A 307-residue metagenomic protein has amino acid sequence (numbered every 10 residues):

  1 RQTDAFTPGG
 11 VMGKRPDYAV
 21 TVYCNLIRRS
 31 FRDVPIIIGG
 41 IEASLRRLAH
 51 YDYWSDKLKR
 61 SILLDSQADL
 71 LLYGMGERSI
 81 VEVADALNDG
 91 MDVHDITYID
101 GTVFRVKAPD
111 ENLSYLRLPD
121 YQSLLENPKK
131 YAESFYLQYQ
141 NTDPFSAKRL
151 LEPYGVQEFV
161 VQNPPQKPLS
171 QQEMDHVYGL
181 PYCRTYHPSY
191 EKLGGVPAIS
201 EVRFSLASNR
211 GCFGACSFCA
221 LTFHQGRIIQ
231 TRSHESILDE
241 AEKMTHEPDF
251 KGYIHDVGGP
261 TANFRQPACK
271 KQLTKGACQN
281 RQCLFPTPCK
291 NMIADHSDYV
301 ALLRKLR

Functional and structural regions predicted by a protein language model:
R1, L45-R47, E77-D85, V106-P109 (+2 more regions): Flexible glycine/acidic-rich beta-alpha junction loops that bind and position SAM and/or redox cofactors in anaerobic
R1-G155: Glycine-rich beta-alpha loop elements in corrinoid/cobalamin-binding modules across cobalamin-dependent enzymes
V20-R28, A84, M174, A241 (+1 more regions): Generic structural signal for well-ordered alpha-helices, preferentially at hydrophobic/aromatic core positions
V34, K243-R307: Conserved SAM/AdoMet-binding glycine-rich loop
D69, V177, C212, C216 (+1 more regions): Conserved, mostly hydrophobic/aromatic
K129, E133-S205: N-terminal [4Fe-4S]-dependent radical SAM core
L193-A220, Y253: N-terminal pre-triad scaffold of radical SAM enzymes
Q225-Y253: Conserved alpha-helical substructure of the radical SAM core
